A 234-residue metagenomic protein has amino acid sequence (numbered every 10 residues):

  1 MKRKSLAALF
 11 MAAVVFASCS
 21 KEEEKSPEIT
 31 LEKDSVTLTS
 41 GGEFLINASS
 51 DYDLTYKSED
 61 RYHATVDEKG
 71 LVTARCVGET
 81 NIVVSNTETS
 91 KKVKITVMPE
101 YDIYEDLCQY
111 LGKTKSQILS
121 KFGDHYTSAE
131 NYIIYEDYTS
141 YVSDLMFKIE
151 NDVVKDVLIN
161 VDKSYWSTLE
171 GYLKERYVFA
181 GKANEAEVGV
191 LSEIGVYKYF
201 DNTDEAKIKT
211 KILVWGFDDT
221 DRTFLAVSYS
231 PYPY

Functional and structural regions predicted by a protein language model:
M1-S5: Positively charged n-region of N-terminal signal peptides that target proteins for export
L6-M11: Sec-dependent N-terminal signal peptides
A12-A13, N86, G195, G216: Small side chains
V15-S18: C-terminal motif of bacterial Sec signal peptides marking the signal peptidase cleavage site
S20-D106, Y110, Q117, K121: Extracytoplasmic soluble-region selector
K113-Y234: A cross-family detector of function-defining hotspots
